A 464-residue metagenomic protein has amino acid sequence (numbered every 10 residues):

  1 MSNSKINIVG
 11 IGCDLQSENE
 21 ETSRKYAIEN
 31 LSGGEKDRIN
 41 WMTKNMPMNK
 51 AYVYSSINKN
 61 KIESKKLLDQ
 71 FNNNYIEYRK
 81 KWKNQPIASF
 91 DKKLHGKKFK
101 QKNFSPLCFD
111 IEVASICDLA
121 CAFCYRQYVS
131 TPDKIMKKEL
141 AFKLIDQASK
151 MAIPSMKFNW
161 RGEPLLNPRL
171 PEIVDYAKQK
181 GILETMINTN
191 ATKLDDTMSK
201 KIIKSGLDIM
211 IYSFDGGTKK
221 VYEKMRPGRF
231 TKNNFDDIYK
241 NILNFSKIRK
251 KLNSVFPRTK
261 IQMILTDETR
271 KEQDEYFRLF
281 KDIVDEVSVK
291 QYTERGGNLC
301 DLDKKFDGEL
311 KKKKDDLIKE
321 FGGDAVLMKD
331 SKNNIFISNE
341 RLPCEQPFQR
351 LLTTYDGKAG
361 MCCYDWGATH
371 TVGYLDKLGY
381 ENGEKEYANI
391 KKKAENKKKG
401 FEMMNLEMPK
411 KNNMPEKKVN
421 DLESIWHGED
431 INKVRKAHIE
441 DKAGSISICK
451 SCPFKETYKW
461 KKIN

Functional and structural regions predicted by a protein language model:
S2-I62, L68-Q70, M136, K200-S424 (+2 more regions): Radical SAM enzyme [4Fe-4S]-AdoMet core and its adjacent flexible, acidic and glycine-rich loops/tails across
G10-C13, E18-I209, K224, G228-R229 (+3 more regions): Conserved alpha-helical substructure of the radical SAM core
Q101-P106, F336, E345, D441: Residue-level marker of regulatory loop/turn positions in helix-turn-helix DNA-binding domains and in histidine
P106-C108, F348, T369, C449: Extracellular structured ligand-interaction cores
I111, S115-D118, S338, K442-I446: Processing junctions and N-termini across compartments
C117, C121-C124, C344, C362-C363 (+1 more regions): Short cysteine clusters
E429-S447: Immediate flanking context of iron-sulfur cluster ligation sites
A443-K461: Terminal-tail/helix-coil boundary detector
